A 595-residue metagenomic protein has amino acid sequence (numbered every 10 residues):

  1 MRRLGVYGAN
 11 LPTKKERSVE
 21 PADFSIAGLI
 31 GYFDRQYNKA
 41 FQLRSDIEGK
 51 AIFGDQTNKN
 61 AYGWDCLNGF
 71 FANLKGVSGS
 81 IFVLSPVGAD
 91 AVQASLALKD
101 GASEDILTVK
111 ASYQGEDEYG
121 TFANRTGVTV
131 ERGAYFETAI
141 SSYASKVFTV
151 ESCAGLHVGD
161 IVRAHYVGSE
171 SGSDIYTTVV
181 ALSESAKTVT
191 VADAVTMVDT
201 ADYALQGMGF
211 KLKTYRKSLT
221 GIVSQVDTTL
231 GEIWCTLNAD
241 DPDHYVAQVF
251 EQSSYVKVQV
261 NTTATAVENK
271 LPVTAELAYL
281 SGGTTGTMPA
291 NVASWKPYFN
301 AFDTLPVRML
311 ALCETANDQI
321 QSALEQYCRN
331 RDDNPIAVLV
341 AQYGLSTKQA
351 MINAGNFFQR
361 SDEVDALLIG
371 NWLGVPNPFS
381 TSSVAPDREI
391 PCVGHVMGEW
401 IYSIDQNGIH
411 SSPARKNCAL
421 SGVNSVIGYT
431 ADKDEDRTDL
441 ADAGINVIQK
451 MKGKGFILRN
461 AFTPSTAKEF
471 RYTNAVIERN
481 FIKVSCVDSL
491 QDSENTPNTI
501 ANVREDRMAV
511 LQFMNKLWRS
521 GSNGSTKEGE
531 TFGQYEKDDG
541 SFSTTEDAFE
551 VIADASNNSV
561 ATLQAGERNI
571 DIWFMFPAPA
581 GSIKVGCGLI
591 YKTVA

Functional and structural regions predicted by a protein language model:
M1-T138, H157-S185, D193, D199-M508 (+3 more regions): A glycine- and small-residue-enriched flexible loop/hinge signal that marks low-structured segments
S142: Phosphate-coordinating catalytic segments in nucleotide- and nucleic-acid-processing enzymes
K146-V150, S185-A194: A generic structural motif
D554-A595: C-terminal edge-of-domain segments
